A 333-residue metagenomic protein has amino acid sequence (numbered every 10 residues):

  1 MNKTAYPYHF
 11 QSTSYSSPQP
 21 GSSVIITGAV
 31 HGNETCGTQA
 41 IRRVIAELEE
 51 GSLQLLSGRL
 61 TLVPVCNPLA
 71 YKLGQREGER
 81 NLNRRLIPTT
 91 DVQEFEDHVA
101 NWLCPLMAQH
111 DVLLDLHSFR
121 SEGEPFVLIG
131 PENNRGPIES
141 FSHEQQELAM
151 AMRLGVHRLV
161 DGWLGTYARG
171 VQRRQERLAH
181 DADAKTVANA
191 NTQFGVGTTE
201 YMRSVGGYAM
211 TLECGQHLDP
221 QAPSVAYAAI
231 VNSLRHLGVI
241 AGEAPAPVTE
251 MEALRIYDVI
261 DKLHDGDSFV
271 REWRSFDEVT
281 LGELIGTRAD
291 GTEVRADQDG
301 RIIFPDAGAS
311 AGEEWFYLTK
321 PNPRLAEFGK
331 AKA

Functional and structural regions predicted by a protein language model:
M1-A333: Structured catalytic-domain cores with a bias toward divalent-metal coordination
